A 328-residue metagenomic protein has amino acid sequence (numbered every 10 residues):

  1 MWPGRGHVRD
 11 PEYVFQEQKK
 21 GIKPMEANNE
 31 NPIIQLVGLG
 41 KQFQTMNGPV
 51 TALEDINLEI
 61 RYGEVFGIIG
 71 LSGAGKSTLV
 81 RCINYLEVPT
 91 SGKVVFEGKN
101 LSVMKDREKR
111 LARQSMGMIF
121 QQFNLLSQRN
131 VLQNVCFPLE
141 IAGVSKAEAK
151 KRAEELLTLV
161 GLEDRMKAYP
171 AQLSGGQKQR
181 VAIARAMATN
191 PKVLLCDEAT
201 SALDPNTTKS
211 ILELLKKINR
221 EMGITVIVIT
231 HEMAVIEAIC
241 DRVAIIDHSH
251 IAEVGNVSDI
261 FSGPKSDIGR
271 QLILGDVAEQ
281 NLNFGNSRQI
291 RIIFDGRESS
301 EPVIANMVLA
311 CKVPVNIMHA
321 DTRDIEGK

Functional and structural regions predicted by a protein language model:
W2, D10, V14, F284-K328: Non-catalytic connector elements of ABC transporters
W2-Q42: ABC-family P-loop ATPase nucleotide-binding domain
E30-N219: ABC family nucleotide-binding domain
G223-I229: Conserved H-loop
I236-A238: A short, surface-exposed alpha-helical micro-motif characterized by mixed small hydrophobic and charged/polar residues
V254-G255, G263: ABC ATPase "signature
F261-I293, C311: C-terminal boundary and immediately downstream tail of ABC-type ATPase nucleotide-binding domains
